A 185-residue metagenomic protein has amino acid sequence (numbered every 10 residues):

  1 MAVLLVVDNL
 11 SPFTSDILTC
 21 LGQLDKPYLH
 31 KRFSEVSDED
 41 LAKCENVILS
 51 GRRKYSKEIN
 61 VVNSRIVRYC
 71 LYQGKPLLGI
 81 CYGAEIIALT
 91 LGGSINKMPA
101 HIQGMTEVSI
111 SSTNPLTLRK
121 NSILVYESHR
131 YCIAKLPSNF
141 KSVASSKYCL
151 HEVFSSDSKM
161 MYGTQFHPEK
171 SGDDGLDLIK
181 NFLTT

Functional and structural regions predicted by a protein language model:
V3-L4, S11-G79, L91: Flexible gly/pro-rich beta->alpha loop and the following alpha-helix that scaffold active-site loops
V3-P12, F166-T185: RNA-binding accessory domains that recognize and position tRNA/RNA substrates
N9, L49-R52, R130, F166-P168: Glycine-rich His-Gly loop
F13, K54-S56, A84, C132-A134 (+1 more regions): Glycine-rich nucleotide phosphate-binding loop and flanking beta-alpha elements of Rossmann-like dinucleotide-binding
R65-Y69, L89-D157, M161, Q165-D173: Pocket-forming structural segment of enzyme catalytic cores
C81-L89: Glycine-rich nucleophile elbow surrounding the catalytic serine of serine-hydrolase chemistry
